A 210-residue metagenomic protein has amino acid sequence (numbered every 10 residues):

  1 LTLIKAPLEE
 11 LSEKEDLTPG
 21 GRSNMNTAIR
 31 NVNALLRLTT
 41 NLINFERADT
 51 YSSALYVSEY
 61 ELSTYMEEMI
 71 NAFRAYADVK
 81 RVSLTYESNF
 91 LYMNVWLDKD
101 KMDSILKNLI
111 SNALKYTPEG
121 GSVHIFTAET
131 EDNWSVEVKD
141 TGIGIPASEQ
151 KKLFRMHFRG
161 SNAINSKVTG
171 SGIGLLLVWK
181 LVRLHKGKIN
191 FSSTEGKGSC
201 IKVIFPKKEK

Functional and structural regions predicted by a protein language model:
L3-T18: Conserved C-terminal segment of the DHp
R30-L35: Short alpha-helical segment of the dimerization/phosphotransfer core of two-component systems
E46-V57: Helix-loop junction within the histidine kinase core
Y56-E61, D78, S83-M93: Conserved catalytic submotifs in the C-terminal HATPase_c
A113-L114: Short helix-loop "hinge" at the ATP-lid/N-box region of the Bergerat-fold HATPase_c
I145-H157: Short conserved segment of the HATPase_c
K186-G187: Conserved glycine-rich
